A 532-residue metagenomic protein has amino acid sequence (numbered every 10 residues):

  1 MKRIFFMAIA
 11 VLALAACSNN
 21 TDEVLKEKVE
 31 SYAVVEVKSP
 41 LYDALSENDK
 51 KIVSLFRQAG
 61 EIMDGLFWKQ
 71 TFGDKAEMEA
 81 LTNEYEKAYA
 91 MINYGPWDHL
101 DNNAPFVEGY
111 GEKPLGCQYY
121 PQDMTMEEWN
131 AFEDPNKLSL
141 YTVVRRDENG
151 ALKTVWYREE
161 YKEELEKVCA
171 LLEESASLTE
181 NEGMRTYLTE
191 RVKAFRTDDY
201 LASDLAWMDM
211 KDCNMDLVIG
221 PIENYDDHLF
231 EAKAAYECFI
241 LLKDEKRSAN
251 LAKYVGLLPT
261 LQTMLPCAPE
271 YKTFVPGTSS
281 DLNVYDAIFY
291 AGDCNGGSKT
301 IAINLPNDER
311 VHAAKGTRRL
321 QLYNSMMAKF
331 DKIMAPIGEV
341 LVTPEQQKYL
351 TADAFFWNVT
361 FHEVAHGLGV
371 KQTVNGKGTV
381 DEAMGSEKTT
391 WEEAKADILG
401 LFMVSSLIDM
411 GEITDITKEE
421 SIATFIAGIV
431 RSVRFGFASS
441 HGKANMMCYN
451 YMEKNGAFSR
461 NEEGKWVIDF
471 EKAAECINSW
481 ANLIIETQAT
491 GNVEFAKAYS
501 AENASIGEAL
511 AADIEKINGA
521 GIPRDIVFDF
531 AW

Functional and structural regions predicted by a protein language model:
L14-A16: C-terminal motif of bacterial Sec signal peptides marking the signal peptidase cleavage site
D22-Y187: N-terminal helix-rich structural modules
S46, N181, T389-S406: An active-site-proximal "capping" alpha-helix that borders the catalytic cofactor pocket
S46, W357-K371, A396, L401: Active-site recognition of the HExxH zinc-binding catalytic motif
Y157-Q347, T351: Contiguous, non-catalytic segments that form substrate-binding/exosite surfaces or channel walls
V370-A394: Post-HEXXH active-site segment of zinc metalloproteases
L401-A498: Long, well-structured alpha-helical subdomains associated with metal-dependent extracellular/ecto-lumenal hydrolases
I485-W532: Extended, compositionally biased alpha-helical segments that mediate assembly or anchoring
